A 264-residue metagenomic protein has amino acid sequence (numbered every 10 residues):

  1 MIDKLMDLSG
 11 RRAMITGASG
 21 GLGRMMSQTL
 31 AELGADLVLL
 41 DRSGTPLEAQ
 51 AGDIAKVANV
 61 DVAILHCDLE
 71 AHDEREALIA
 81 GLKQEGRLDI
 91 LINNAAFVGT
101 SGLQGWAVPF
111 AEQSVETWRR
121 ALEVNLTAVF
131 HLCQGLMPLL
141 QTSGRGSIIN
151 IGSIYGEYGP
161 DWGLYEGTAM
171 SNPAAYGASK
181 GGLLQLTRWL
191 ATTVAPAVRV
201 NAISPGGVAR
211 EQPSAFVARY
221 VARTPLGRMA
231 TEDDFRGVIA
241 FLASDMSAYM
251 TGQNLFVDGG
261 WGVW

Functional and structural regions predicted by a protein language model:
M1-L5, P160, G167, A240 (+1 more regions): Short C-terminal tail/terminal secondary-structure segment of NAD(P)H-dependent dehydrogenase/reductase domains
R12, S19-G20: Conserved glycine-rich cofactor-binding loop
L33-A49: Conserved glycine-rich Rossmann-like NAD(P)H-binding loop of the short-chain dehydrogenase/reductase
A77-A80, G102-E123, R219: Active-site Tyr-X3-Lys motif and surrounding loop/helix of classical short-chain dehydrogenase/reductase
N94-W106, G260: Conserved NAD(P)H cofactor-binding loop of Rossmann-fold oxidoreductase domains
A111-T117, Q141, I149-T192, G207-V208: Catalytic loop of short-chain dehydrogenase/reductase
R145, A195-R199, M250-G252: Short, small/polar-rich loop/turn modules that mediate ligand/substrate recognition or access, typified
